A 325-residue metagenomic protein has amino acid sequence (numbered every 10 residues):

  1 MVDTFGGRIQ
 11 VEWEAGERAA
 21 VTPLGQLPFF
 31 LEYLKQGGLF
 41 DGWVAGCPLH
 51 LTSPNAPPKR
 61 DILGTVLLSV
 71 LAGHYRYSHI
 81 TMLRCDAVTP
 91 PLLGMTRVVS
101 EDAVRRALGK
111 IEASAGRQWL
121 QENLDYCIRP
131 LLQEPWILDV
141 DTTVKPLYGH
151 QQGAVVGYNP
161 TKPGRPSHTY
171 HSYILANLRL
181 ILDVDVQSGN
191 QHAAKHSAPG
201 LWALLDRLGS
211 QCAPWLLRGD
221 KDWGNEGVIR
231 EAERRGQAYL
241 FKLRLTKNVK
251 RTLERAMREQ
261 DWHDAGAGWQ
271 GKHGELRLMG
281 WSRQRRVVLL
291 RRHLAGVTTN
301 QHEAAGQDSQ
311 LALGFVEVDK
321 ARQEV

Functional and structural regions predicted by a protein language model:
M1-S210: Dynamic "connector" segments at or just before major functional cores
V2-E12, A238-V325: An anionic, glycine-rich sequence signature occurring as long contiguous blocks
L83, D141, V184-Q187, R218-D220 (+2 more regions): Generic beta-strand/beta-sheet core signal
A87-P90, K145-L147, N190-Q191, W223-G227 (+3 more regions): Flexible loop/turn segments at secondary-structure boundaries
E134-W136, A213-W215, Q237: Short, well-ordered coil/turn segments that N-cap beta-strands
Q152-A154, R230-R234, E254-A256: Short, glycine/charged-enriched secondary-structure capping and boundary segments
G209, I229-A238: Short, surface-exposed basic-aromatic patches at helix termini and helix-loop junctions that form
P214-G224: Acidic/histidine-rich, metal-coordinating catalytic segments
